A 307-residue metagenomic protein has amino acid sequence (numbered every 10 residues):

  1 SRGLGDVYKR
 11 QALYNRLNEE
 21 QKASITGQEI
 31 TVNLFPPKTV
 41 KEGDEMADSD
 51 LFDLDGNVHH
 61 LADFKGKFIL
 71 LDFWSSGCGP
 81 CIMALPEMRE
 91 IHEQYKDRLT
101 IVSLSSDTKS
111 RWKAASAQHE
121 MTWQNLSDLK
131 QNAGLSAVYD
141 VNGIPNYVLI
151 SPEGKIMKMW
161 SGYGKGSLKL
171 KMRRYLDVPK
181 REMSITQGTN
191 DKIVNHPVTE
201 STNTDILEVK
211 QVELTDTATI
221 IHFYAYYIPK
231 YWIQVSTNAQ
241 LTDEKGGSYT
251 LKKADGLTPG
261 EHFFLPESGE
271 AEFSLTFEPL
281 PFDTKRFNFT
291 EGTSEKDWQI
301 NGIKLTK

Functional and structural regions predicted by a protein language model:
G3-Y8: Short, small-residue-biased leader/transition segments that mark boundaries at the very start of proteins
G27-L61, D177-V178: N-terminal "domain-start" segment that seeds a small globular fold
K65-G66, F73-E90: Conserved redox-active cysteine motifs that mediate thiol-disulfide chemistry, especially di-cysteine Cys-X(1-2)-Cys
M83-H119, Q131-A137: Structural microenvironment flanking redox-active thiols in thiol-disulfide oxidoreductases
M121, D128-R173: Thiol/disulfide oxidoreductase modules built on the thioredoxin-like
A218-Y227: Short, well-ordered beta-strand segments enriched in hydrophobic/aromatic residues
Y226-P266: The feature marks short-to-medium sequence segments in extracytoplasmic or secretory-pathway proteins
K252-S294: Short, solvent-exposed, Trp/other aromatic-anchored flexible loops in extracytoplasmic proteins
